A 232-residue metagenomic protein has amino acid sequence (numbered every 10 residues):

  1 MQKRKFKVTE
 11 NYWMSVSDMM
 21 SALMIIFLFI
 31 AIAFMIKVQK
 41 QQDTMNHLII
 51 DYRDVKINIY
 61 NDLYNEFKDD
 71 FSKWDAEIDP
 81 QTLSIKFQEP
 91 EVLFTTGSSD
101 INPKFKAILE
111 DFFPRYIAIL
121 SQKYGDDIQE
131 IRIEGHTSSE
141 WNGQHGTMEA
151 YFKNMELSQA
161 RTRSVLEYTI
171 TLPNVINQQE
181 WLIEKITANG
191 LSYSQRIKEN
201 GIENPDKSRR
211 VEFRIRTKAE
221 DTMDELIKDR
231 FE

Functional and structural regions predicted by a protein language model:
M1-A22, I186-L191, S208, R214-D221 (+1 more regions): N-terminal globular core domains of eukaryotic regulatory proteins
M1-K68: Short terminal targeting/anchoring segments
L48-V55, G97-I108, G125, K153-R161 (+1 more regions): Extracytoplasmic/periplasmic, Sec-exported soluble proteins
K73-F87, Q129-I131, S138: Short edge beta-strands and adjacent turn/loop segments
A76, L120-G125, N177-Q179, I202-E203: Surface-exposed acidic, glycine-flexible loop patches that form ligand/cofactor-binding and adhesion interfaces
Q81-E110, E140-K153: Short, solvent-exposed beta-strand/turn patches at coil↔beta or beta↔helix junctions that act as interaction loops
G97-R132, L166-T171, F213, D221-R230: Periplasmic peptidoglycan-binding/anchoring modules of Gram-negative envelope and division proteins
P103, H136-E220, D224: Periplasmic OmpA-like peptidoglycan-binding domain that tethers envelope proteins to the cell wall
